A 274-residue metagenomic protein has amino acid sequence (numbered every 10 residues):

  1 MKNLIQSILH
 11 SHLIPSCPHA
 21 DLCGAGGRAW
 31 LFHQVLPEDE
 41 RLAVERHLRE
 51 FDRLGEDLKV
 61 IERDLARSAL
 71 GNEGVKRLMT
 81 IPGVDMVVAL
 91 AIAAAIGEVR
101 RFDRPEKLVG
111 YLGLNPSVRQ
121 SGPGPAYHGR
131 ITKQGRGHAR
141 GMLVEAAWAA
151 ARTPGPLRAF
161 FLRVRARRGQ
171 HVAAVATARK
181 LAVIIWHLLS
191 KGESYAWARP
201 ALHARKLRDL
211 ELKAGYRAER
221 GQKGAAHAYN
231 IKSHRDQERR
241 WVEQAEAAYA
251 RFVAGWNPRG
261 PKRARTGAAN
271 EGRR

Functional and structural regions predicted by a protein language model:
M1-R274: A detector of single, family-specific signature residues that are central to catalytic or substrate-handling motifs
